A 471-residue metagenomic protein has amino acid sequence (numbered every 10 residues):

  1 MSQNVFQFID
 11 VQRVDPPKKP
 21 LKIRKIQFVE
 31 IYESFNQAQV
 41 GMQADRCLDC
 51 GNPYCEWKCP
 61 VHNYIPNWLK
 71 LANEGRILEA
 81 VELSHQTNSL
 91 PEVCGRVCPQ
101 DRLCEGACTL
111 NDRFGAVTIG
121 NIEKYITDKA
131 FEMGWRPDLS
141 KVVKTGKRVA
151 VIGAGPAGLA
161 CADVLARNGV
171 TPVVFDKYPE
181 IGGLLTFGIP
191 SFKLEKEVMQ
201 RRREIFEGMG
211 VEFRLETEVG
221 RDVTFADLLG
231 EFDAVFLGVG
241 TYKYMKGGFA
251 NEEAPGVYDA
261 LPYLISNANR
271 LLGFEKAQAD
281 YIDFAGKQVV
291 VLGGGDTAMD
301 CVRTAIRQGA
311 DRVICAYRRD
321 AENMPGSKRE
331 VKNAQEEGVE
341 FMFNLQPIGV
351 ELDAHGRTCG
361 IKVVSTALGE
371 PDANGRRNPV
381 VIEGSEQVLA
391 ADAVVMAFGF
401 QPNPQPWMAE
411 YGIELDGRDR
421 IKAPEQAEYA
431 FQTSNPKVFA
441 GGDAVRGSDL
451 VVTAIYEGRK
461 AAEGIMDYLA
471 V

Functional and structural regions predicted by a protein language model:
F6-E33, H62-E74, L83-H85, D112 (+9 more regions): Beta1-alpha1 glycine-rich phosphate/pyrophosphate-binding loop at the start of Rossmann-like nucleotide-binding domains
R24-M42, Y64-R96, R113-V142, A268: Ferredoxin-type iron-sulfur electron-transfer modules in oxidoreductases and energy-metabolism complexes
D45-P66, S89-D112: Local cysteine-cluster metal-coordination motifs and their immediate loop/turn environment, predominantly Fe-S cluster
E79, V143-K144, R148-I152, Q200-F249 (+5 more regions): Feature captures the FAD/FMN-dependent oxidoreductase FAD-binding
S89, G155-P156, G295-T297, A444-V445: Residue-level detector of alpha-helix initiation sites
E123-V143, R201-R221, Y244-Q308, G417-Q432: Glycine-rich dinucleotide-binding loop and its adjacent helix/turn
P255-G286, P371-S448: FAD-site-proximal beta/loop scaffold in flavoenzymes
C301, A444-A470: A conserved FAD-binding loop/helix module that cradles the flavin
